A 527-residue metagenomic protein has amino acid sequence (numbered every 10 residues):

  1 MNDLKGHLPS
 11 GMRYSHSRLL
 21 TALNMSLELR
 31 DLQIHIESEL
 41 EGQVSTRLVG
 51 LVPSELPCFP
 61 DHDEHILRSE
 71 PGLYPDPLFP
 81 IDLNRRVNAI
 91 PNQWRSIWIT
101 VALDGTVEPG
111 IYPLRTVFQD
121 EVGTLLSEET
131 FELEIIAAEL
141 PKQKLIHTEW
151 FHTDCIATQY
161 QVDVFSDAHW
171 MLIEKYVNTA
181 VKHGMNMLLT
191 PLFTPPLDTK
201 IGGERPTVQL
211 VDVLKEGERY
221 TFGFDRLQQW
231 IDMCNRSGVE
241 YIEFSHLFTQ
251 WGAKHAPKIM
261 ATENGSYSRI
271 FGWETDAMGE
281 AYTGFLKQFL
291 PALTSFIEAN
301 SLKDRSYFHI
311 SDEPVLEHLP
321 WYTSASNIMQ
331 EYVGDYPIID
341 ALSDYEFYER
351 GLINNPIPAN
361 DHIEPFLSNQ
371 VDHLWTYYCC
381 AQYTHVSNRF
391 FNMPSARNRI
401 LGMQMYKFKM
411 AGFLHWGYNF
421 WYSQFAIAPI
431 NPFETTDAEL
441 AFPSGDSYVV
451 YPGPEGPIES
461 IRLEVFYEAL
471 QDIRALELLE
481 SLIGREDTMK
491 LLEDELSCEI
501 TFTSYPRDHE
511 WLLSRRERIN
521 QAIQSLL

Functional and structural regions predicted by a protein language model:
M1, R13, S17, L23-W98: Surface-exposed binding patches on compact interaction domains or structured appendages
D3-P9: Short beta-strand segments of immunoglobulin-like
G11-S17, E108-R115: Short, solvent-exposed loop/turn segments enriched in Ser/Thr/Gly
T21, V101-A102, P113-D120, L125-Y332 (+2 more regions): Aromatic-lined carbohydrate-binding surfaces of glycoside hydrolases
M25, A102-P109: Short, surface-exposed loop/turn segments at beta-strand-coil junctions that are enriched for proline with nearby
A256, E274, M278, Y282 (+4 more regions): Catalytic domains of carbohydrate-active enzymes that cleave complex glycans
S268-R269, I339-H362, Y377: Aromatic- and acid-rich polysaccharide-binding/catalytic face of secreted or lumenal carbohydrate-active enzymes
N355-D437: Catalytic-core region of carbohydrate-active enzymes that cleave or remodel glycosidic bonds
